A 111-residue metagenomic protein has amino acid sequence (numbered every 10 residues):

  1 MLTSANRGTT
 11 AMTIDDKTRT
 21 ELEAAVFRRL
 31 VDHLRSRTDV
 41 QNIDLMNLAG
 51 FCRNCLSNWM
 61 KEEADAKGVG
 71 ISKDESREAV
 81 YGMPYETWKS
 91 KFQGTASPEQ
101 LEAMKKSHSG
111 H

Functional and structural regions predicted by a protein language model:
L2-H111: Domain-level signature for proteins that mediate thiol-based redox and metal-cofactor handling
